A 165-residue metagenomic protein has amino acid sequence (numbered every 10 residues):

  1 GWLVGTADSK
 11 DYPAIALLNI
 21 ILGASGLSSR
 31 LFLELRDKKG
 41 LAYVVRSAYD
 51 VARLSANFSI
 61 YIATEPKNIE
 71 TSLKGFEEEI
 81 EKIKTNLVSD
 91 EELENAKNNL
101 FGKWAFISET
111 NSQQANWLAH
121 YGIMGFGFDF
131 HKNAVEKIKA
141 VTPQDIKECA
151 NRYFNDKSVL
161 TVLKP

Functional and structural regions predicted by a protein language model:
G1-T6, N19, F32-T85, D90-A140 (+1 more regions): M16 family metallopeptidases and their MPP-like homologs
K10-L22, L31: Active/ligand-binding-proximal structured segments within catalytic/core domains that scaffold catalytic residues
G26: Cation-handling catalytic/transport regions enriched in His/Asp/Glu
T142-N151: Low-complexity, intrinsically disordered Gly/Pro/Thr-rich segments
Y153-N155: C-terminal accessory nucleic-acid interaction domains of nucleic acid-metabolism proteins
